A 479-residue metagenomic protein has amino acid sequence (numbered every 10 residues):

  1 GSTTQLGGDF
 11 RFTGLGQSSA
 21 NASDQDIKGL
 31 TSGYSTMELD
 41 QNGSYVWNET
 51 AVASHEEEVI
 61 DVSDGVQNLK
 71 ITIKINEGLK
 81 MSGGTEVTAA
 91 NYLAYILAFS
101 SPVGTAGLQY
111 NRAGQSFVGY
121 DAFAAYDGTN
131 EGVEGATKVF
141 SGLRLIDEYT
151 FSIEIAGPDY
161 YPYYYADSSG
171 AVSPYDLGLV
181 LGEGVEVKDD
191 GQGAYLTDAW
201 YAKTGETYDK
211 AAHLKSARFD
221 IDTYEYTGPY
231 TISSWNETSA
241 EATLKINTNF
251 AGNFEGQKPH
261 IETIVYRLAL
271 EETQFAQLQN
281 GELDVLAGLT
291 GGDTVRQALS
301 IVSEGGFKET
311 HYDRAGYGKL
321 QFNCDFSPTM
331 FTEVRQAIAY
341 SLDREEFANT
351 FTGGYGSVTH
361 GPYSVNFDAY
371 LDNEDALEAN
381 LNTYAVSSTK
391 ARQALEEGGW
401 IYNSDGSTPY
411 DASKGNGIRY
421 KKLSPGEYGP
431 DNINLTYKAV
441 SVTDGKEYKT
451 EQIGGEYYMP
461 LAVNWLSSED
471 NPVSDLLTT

Functional and structural regions predicted by a protein language model:
G1-L6, L69-K74, F151, G228-S233 (+3 more regions): Short, well-ordered beta-strand elements
S2-D64: N-terminal lobe/hinge region of extracytoplasmic solute-binding protein
S54-G119, V139, I146, S152 (+3 more regions): Aromatic- and charge-enriched surface segment that lines or borders ligand/interaction sites
I75-G83, V139-S141, D220, G228-T231 (+5 more regions): Second-shell loop/turn segments in exported
A106, S233-K245, N249, V265-F326 (+3 more regions): Extracellular/periplasmic solute-recognition and catalytic clefts
Q109-T207: Surface-exposed binding/hinge segments that line and control ligand-binding clefts or catalytic entry sites
D159, S168-P259, T263, T273 (+1 more regions): Gly/Pro-rich hinge or "lid" segments in bacterial periplasmic/extracellular proteins
K245, F331-T478: Append "and occasionally in soluble cytosolic enzymes with long acidic Gly/Pro-rich linkers
